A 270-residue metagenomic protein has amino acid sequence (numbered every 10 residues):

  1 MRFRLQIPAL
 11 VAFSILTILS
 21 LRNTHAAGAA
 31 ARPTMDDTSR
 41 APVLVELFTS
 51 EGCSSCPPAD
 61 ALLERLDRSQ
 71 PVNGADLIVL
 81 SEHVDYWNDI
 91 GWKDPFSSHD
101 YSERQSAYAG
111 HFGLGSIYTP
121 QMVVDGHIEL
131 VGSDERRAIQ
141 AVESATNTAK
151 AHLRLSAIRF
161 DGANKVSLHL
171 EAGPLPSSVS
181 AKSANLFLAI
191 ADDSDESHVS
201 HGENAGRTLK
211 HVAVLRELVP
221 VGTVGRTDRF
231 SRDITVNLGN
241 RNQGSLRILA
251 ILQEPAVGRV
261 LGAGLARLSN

Functional and structural regions predicted by a protein language model:
M1-V11: Bacterial N-terminal signal peptides that target proteins for export
L10-R22: Bacterial N-terminal signal peptides
A27-V43: A short beta-strand-turn-helix
S39-S54, L80, L188: Short active-site neighborhood of thiol/selenol oxidoreductases, capturing the structured segment around
S50-S55, L62, V84-D89, I128-V131: Solvent-exposed loop/turn segments at secondary-structure junctions within structured extracellular/periplasmic domains
P57-P71: Typically the conserved alpha-helix immediately C-terminal to a functionally engaged Cys/Sec in thioredoxin-like
N73-S102, S116: Thiol-based oxidoreductase modules, predominantly thioredoxin-like and allied folds used for disulfide exchange
K93-Q121, H127-N270: Short, conserved sequence motifs used for protein processing/export or organelle targeting and for catalysis
